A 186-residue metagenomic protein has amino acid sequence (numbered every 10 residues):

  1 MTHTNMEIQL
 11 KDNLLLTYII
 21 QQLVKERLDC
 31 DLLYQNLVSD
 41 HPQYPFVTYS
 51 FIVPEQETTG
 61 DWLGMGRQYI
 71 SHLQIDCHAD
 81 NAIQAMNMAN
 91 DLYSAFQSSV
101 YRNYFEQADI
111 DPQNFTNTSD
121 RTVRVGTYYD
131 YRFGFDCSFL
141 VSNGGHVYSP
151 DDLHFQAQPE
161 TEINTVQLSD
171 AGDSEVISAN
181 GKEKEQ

Functional and structural regions predicted by a protein language model:
M1-D61, P159-Q186: Small/polar-rich, solvent-exposed N-terminal microdomains that initiate assembly or binding
H3-T4, S71-L73, C137: Short, hydrophobic beta-strand segments
I8, D12, D80, V125: Conserved aromatic-histidine-acidic binding/catalytic patches
S39-D40, L63-R67, T127: Short, conserved, surface-exposed binding loops centered on an aromatic residue
Y44, Q68-H72, R132: Short connector loops at helix/strand junctions that flank enzyme active sites, especially segments positioning acidic
F51-Q113: A contiguous binding-surface segment within folded domains or other stable secondary-structure elements
G60, H146-A157: Short, charged, solvent-exposed linker or helix-capping segments at domain edges/interfaces that act as flexible hinges
A95-V147, Q167: Acidic-leaning, charged glycine-interspersed low-complexity segments
